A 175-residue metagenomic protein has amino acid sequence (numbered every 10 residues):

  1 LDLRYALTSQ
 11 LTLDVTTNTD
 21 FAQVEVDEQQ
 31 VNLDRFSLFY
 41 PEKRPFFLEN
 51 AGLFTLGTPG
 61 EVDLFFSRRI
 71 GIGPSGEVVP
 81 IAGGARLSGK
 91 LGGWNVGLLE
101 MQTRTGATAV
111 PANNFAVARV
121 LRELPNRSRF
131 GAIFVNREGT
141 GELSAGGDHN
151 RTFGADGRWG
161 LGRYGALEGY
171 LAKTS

Functional and structural regions predicted by a protein language model:
L1, Y5, V79-G83, K90 (+2 more regions): Residues that define the transmembrane beta-barrel architecture of outer-membrane proteins
Y5, G89-L91, L121-L124, W159-L161: Residue-level signature of outer-membrane beta-barrel architecture
L11-L13, G93-L98, N126-G131, R163-G169: Repeated loop/turn-to-beta-strand initiation elements of outer-membrane beta-barrel proteins
T19-Q23, L91-G93, E100-G106, F134-T140 (+1 more regions): Transmembrane beta-strands of outer-membrane beta-barrel pores
F21-G89, N95-E100: Residues that cap or anchor secondary-structure elements
D34-Y40, S75-V79, A107-A112, S144-H149 (+1 more regions): Replace "Gram-negative outer membrane beta-barrel proteins" with "bacterial and organellar outer membrane beta-barrel
F130, L143-S175: Outer-membrane beta-barrel pore domains
